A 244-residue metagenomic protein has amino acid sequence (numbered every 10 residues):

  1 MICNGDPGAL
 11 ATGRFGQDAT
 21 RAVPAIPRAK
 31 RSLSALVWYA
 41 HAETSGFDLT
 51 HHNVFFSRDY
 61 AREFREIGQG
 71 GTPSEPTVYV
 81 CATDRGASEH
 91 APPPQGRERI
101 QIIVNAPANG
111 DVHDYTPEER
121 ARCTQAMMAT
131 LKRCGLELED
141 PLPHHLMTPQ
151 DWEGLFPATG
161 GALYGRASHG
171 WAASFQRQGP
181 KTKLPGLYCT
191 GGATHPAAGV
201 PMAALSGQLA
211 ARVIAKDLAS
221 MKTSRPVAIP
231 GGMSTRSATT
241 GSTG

Functional and structural regions predicted by a protein language model:
I2, A40, I102, L131 (+3 more regions): Hydrophobic, well-ordered secondary-structure elements that form the walls of internal hydrophobic environments
C3-P94, P230-G231: Mid-domain catalytic core of redox enzymes that form a hydrophobic substrate pocket/lid adjacent to a catalytic redox
G8-R14, E43, P94-T130: Conserved FAD/dinucleotide-binding core of flavoprotein oxidoreductases
S45, P73, P94, T116-G154: Flavin-binding catalytic cores
E75, Y79, E137-A197: A glycine-rich dinucleotide-binding beta-alpha-beta segment and adjacent secondary-structure elements that constitute
E89-R97, Q178-K183: Short glycine/proline-enriched loop/turn "hinge" motifs that connect secondary-structure elements and lie
G192-A215: A conserved FAD-binding loop/helix module that cradles the flavin
A215-G244: Active-site-proximal substrate-binding core of FAD-dependent oxidoreductases
